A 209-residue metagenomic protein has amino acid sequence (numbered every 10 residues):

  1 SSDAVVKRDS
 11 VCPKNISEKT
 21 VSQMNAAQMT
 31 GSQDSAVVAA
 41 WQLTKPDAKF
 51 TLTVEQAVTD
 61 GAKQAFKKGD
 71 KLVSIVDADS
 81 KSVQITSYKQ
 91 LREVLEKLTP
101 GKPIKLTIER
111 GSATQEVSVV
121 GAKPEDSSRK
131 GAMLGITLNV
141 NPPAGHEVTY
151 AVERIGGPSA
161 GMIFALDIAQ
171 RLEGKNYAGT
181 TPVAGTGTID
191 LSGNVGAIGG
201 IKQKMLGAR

Functional and structural regions predicted by a protein language model:
S2-V58, P124-K175, T180-G185: PDZ/PDZ-like peptide-tail recognition elements
T30-I85, N194-G199: PDZ/PDZ-like domain segments forming the peptide/carboxylate-binding groove, activating on the N-terminal beta-strands
A39-D47, I75-A78, V94-G101, E109 (+2 more regions): Structured segments of extracytoplasmic/periplasmic soluble domains in secreted or envelope-associated proteins
W41, G69-L72, L106, I136 (+3 more regions): Terminal peptide-recognition signature
D79-R92, Q115-E116: Short, Lys/Arg- and Gly-enriched loop/turn segments at beta-strand edges
K89-K97, R154-G157: Active-site substrate-binding loop(s) of clan PA
R92-I136: PDZ-domain C-terminal substructure recognizer with occasional recognition of PDZ-binding tails
R171-E173, V183, I189-R209: Glycine- and Gly-Pro-enriched alpha-helical subdomains that act as flexible, kink-prone "lid/hinge" or packing modules
